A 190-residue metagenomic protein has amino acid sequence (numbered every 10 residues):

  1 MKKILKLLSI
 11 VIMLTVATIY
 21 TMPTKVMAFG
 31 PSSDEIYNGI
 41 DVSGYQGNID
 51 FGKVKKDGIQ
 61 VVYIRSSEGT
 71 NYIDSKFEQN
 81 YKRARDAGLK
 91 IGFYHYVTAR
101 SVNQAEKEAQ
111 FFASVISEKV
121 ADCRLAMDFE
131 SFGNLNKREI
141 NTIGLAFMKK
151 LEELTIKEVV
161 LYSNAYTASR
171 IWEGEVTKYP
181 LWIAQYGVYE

Functional and structural regions predicted by a protein language model:
K2-M27: Sec-dependent N-terminal signal peptides of Gram-positive bacterial secreted proteins and lipoproteins
V26-S67: Boundary/entry segment of secreted carbohydrate-active catalytic domains
N38-V42, Q60-I64, L89-H95, L125-M127 (+2 more regions): Hydrophobic faces of well-ordered beta-strands that scaffold small-molecule active sites in alpha/beta enzyme cores
I40, V54, A84, M127 (+1 more regions): Conserved, mostly hydrophobic/aromatic
I40-D50, S66-F77, T98-K107, G133-R138 (+1 more regions): Acidic-and-aromatic substrate-binding clefts and catalytic sites of carbohydrate-active enzymes
I49-G58, K76-L89, F112-A121: Acidic (Asp/Glu)-rich catalytic clusters
Y81-E106: Mid-chain, structured segments of secreted extracytoplasmic proteins
Q110-L125, E130-E190: Surface-exposed substrate-engagement region within the catalytic domains of secreted or surface-exposed extracellular
